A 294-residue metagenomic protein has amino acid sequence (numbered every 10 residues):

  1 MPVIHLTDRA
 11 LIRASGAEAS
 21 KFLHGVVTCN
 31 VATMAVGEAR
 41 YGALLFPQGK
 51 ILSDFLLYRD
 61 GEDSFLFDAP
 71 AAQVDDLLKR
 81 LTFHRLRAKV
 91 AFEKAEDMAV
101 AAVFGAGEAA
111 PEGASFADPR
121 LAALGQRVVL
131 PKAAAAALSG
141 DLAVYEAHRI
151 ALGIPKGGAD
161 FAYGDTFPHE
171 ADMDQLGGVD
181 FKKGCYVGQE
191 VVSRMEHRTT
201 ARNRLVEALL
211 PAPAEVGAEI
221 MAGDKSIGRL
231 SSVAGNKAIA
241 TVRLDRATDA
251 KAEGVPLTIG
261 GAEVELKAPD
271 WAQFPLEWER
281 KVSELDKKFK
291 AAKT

Functional and structural regions predicted by a protein language model:
M1-S53, G61-E62: Acidic, proline/glycine-enriched N-terminal capping motif
P2-R13, L56-K156, A222: Acidic, low-complexity central loop/insert segments
R13-A19, A32, G105-G107, L209-E215: Short, surface-exposed ligand-recognition loops at beta-strand->loop->(often short) alpha-helix junctions that present
F22-L23, L77-R80, R204: Hydrophobic side chains in well-ordered alpha-helices
A43-Q48, V103-G113, P211-G223: Short amphipathic alpha-helix segments
A99-G113, P155, D160-T166, F274-T294: Short, low-order "capping/linker" segments at domain edges
A123-E207: Anionic-ligand-binding alpha/beta catalytic cores of soluble enzymes and soluble regulatory domains that recognize
A171-V179, S193-T294: Glycine-rich, small/acidic residue-mixed loop/short-helix segments
